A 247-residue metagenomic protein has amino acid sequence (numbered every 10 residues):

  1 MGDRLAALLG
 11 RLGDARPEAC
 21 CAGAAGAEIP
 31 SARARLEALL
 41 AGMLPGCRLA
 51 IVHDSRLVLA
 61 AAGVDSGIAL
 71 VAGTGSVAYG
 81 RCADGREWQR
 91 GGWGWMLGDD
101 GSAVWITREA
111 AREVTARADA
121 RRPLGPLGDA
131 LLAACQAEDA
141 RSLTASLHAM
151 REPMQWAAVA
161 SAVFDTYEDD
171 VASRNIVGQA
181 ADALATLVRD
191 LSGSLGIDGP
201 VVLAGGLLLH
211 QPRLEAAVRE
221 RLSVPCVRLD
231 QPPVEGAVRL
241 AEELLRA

Functional and structural regions predicted by a protein language model:
M1-A19, L39-A41, A62-I68, A111-A247: ATP-binding/phosphotransfer module of carbohydrate and carboxylate kinases, centering on a glycine-rich
E18-G23, A32-R33: N-terminal functional module of multi-domain proteins
G23, G91, F164: Residues in well-ordered beta-strands of folded domains
A27-L124: Phosphate-binding/catalytic loop of phosphoryl-transfer enzymes
